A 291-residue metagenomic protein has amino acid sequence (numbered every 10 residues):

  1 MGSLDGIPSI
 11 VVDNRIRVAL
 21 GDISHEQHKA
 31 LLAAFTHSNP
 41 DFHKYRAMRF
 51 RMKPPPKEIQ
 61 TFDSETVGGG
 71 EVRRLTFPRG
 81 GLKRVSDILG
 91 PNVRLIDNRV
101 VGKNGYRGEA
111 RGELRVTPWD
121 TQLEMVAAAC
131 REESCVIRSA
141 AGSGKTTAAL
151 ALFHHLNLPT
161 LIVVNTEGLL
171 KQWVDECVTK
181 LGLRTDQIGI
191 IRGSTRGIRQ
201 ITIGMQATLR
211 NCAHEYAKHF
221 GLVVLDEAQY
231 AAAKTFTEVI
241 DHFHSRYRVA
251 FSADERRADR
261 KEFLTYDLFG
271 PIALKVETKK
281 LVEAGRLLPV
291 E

Functional and structural regions predicted by a protein language model:
M1-P40: Short Lys/Arg-enriched alpha/beta "domain-start" segment
T36-K103: Interdomain "pre-motor" coupling segment immediately N-terminal to P-loop NTPase/helicase cores
Q60-V67, I88-R138: Conserved pre-motif I regulatory segment
R131-L156, L161: Walker A/P-loop
T166, G204-T208, F251-E255: A short beta-strand-to-loop transition that corresponds to the Sensor-1 phosphate-sensing loop of AAA+ P-loop ATPases
E167-S194: Conserved helix-turn-beta segment of the N-terminal RecA-like "Helicase ATP-binding" lobe in SF1/SF2 helicases
R192-L222, Y230-V239: Conserved helix/coil segment N-terminal to the catalytic DExD/H
G221-L222, Q229-E291: Post-DEXD/H (motif II) to motif III coupling segment of the RecA-like Helicase ATP-binding lobe
